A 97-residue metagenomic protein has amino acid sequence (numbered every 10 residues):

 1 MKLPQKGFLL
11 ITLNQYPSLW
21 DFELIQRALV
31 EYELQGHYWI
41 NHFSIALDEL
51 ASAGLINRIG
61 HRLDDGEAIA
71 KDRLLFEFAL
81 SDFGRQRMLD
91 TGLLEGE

Functional and structural regions predicted by a protein language model:
M1-S18: Short alpha-helical segments that sit at the start of domains
L19-V30: Short acidic, hydrophobic short linear motifs in intrinsically disordered regions
L29, D48, S52: Residue-level detection of the helix-turn-helix DNA-binding "recognition helix"
V30-I45, K71: Short, positively charged loop/turn segments that connect secondary-structure elements
A51-R62: A short, conserved structural fragment
G60-L75: Short, Lys/Arg-rich nucleic-acid/phosphate-binding segment
K71-E97: Short, amphipathic alpha-helical interaction segments positioned at domain boundaries
